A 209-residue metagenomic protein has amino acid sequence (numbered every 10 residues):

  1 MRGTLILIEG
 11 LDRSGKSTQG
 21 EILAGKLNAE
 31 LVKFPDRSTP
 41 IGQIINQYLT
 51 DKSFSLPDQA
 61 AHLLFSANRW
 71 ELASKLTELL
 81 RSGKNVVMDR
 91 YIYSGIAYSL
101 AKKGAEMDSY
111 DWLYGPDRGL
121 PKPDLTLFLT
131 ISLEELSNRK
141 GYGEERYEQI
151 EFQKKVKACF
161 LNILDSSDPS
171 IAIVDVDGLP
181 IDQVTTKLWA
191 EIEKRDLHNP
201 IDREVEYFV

Functional and structural regions predicted by a protein language model:
R2-L5: Pre-Walker A (Motif I) flank of P-loop NTPase domains
I8: Hydrophobic anchor at the beta1->P-loop junction of P-loop NTPases
R13-S14: ATP-binding Walker
S17: Walker A/P-loop
A24-K26, E134-V209: NTP-dependent small-molecule kinase module
E30-R118: ATP-dependent small-molecule kinase phosphotransfer cores that center on conserved nucleotide phosphate-binding segments
G95-A158: A glycine- and Lys/Arg-enriched "phosphate-lid" helix/loop adjacent to the NTP-binding pocket of small-molecule kinases
